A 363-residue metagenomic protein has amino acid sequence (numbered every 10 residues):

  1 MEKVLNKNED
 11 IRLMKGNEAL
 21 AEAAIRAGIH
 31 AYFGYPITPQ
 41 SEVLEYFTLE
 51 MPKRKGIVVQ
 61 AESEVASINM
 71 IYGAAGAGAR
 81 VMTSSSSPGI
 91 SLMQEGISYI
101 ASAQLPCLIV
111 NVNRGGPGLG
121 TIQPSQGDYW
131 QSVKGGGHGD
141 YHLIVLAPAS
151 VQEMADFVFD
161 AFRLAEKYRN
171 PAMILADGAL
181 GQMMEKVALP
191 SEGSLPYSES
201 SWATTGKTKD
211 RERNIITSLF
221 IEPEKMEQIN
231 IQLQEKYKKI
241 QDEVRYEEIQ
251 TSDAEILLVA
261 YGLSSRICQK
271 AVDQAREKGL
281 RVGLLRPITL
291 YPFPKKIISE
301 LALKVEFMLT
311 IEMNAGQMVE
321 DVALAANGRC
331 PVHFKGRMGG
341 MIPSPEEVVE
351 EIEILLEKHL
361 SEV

Functional and structural regions predicted by a protein language model:
M1-G135, H142, S150, F334 (+3 more regions): Thiamine diphosphate
K15-E18, Q234-I256, Q269: Glycine-/acidic-rich phosphate or pyrophosphate-binding loops and their flanking alpha/beta elements
Q40, R169-E248: Conformationally flexible catalytic loops at phosphate/diphosphate-handling active centers
R114-G116, A176-M183, G262-S264, A315 (+1 more regions): Glycine-rich beta-alpha junction loops
P124-D177: Conserved thiamine diphosphate
C268-L301: Generic long, charged, amphipathic alpha-helical segments
E312-V363: Peripheral docking tails and interdomain loops at the edges of cofactor- or intermediate-handling domains
